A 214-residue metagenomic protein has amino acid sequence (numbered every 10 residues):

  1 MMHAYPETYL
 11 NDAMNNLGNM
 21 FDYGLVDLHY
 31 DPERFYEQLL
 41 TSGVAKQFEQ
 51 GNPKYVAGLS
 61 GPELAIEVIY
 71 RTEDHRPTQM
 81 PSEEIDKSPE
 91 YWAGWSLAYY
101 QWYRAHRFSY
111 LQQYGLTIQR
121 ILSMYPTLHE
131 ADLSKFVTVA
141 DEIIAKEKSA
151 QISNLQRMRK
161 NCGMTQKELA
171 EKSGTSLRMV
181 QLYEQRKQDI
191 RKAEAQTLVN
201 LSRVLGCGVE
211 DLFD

Functional and structural regions predicted by a protein language model:
M1-Y100, V139-D141, K146: C-terminal alpha-helical interaction appendages
L25, R159, A170, S202: The alpha-helix within a helix-turn-helix
A65-T72, A195-D211: DNA major-groove recognition helix of helix-turn-helix/homeodomain DNA-binding modules
V139-G163: A short, Lys/Arg-rich alpha-helix, primarily the initiator
L155, L169-A170, V180-Y183, L212: Conserved hydrophobic/aromatic packing and binding residues within compact polymer-binding modules
T175-R191: Recognition helix of helix-turn-helix/homeodomain-like DNA-binding domains that insert into the DNA major groove
